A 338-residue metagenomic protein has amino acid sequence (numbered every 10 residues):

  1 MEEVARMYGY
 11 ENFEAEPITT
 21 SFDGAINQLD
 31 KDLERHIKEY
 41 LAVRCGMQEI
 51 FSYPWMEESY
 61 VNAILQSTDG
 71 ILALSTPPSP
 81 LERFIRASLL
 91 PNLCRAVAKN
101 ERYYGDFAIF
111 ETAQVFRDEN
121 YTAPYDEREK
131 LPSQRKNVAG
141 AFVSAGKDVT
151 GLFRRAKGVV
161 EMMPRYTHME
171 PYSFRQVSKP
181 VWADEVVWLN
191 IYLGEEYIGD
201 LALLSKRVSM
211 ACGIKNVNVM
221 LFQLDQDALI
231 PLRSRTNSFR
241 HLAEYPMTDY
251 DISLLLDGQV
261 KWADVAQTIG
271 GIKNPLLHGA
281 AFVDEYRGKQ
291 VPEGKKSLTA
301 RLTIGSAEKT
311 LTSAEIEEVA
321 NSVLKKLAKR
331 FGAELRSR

Functional and structural regions predicted by a protein language model:
E2-F107, T303-A307, L311, E315-R338: Extended, well-folded interaction surfaces typified by the phenylalanyl-tRNA synthetase beta subunit core
E34, K38, L90, I109 (+3 more regions): A general structural signal for well-ordered alpha-helical packing
I50, T112, P124, D200-L201: Beta-strand scaffold of nucleotide-dependent catalytic cores
A63, K99-N100, E127-K130, M210: A generic local secondary-structure boundary/capping motif
V115-R117: Short beta-strand micro-motifs enriched in acidic
D126, S133-Q134, A139, G146-R338: A carboxyl-terminal module marker
